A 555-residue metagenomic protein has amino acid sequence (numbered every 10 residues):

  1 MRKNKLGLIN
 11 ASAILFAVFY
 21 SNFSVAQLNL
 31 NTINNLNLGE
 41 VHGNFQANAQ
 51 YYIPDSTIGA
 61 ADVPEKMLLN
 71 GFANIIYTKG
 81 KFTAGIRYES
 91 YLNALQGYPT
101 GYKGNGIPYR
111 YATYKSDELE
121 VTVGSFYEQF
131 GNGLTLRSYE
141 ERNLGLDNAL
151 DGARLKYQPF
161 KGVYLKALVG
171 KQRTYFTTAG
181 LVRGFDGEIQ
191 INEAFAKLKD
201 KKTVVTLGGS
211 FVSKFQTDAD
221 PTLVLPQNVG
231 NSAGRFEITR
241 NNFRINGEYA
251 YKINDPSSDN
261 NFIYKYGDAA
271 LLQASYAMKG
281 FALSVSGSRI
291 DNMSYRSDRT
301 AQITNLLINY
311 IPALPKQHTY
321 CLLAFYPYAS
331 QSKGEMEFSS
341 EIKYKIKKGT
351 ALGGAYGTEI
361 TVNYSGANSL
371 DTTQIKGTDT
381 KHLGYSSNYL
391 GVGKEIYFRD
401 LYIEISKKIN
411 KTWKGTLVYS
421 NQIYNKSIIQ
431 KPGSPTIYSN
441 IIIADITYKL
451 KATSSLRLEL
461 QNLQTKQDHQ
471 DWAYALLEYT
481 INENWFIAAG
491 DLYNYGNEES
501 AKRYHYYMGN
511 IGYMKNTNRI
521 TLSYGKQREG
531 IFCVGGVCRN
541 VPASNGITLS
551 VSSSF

Functional and structural regions predicted by a protein language model:
M1-V41, F555: Bacterial Sec-dependent N-terminal signal peptides
Q27-V41, Y77-K81, Y114-E118, T122 (+7 more regions): Short loop/turn motifs that connect adjacent beta-strands in outer-membrane beta-barrel proteins
N34-A61, S365-A367: Short glycine/proline- and aromatic-enriched beta-strand/turn motifs that initiate or cap beta-hairpins
Q46, A61-P64, L68, D200-K202 (+3 more regions): Exposed, low-structure sequence patches enriched in small/polar residues
V63-E65, L69-T78, T83-G85, N425: Long, low-hydrophobicity, solvent-exposed regions enriched in small/turn-prone and acidic residues
I76-K171, K199, K279-T300: Outer membrane beta-barrel
L146-L223, Q227-S232, E237: Hydrophobic, small-residue-rich alpha-helical packing segments that form membrane-like cores
